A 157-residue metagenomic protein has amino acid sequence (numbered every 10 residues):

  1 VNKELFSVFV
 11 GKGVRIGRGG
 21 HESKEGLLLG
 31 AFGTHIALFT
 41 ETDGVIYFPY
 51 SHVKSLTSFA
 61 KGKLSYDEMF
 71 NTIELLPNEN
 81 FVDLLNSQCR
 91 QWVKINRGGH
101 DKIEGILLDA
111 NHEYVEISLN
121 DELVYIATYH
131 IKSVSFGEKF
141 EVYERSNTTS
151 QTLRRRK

Functional and structural regions predicted by a protein language model:
V1-E104, L108-K157: Short glycine-rich, low-complexity segments
